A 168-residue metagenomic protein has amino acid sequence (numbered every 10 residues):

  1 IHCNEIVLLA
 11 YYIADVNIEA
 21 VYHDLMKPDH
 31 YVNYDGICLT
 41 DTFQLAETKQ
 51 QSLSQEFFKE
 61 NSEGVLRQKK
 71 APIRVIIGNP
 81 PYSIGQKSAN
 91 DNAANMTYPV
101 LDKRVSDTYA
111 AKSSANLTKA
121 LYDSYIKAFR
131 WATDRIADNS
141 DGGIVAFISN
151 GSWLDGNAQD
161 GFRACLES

Functional and structural regions predicted by a protein language model:
I1-R163, E167: SAM-dependent methyltransferase catalytic region
